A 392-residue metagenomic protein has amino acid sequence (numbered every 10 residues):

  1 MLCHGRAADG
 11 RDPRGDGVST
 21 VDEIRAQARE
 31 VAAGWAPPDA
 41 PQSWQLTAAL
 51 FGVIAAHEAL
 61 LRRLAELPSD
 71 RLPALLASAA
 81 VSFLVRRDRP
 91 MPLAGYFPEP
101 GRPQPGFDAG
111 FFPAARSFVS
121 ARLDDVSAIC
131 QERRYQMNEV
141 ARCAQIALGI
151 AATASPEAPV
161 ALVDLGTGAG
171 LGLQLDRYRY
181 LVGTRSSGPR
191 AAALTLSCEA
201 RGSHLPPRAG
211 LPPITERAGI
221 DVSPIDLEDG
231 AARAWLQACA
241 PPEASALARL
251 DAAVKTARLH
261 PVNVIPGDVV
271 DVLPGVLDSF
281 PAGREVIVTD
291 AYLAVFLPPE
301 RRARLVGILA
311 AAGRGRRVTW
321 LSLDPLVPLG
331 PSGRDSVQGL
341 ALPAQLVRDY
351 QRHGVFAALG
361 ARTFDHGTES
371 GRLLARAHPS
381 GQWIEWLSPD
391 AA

Functional and structural regions predicted by a protein language model:
M1-G17: N-terminal amphipathic/basic-hydrophobic helices that include classical n-h-c signal peptides and signal-anchor
D12-D125, I129-Q136, V140-I146, V160: A short N-terminal interaction module
L67-S69, R87-P90, A94-A121, E132 (+4 more regions): Class I S-adenosyl-L-methionine-dependent methyltransferase module
A231-A234, A238-A248, P266, A312-A392: Domain-level detector for long C-terminal conserved domains
G267-D271: Conserved SAM/SAH-binding loop
L273-P281: Short amphipathic alpha-helix with an adjacent loop that forms part of the alpha/beta core around
V286-P299: A short SAM/SAH-binding and catalytic strip from SAM-dependent methyltransferases
L297-G307: A short, conserved alpha-helix within the catalytic core of class I
